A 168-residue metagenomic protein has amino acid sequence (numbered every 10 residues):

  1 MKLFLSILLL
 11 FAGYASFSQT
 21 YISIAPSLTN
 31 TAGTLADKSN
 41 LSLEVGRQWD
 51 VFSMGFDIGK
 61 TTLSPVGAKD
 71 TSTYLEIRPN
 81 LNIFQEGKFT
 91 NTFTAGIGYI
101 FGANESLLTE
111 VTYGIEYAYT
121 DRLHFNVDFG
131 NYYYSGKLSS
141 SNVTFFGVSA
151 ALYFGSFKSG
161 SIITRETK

Functional and structural regions predicted by a protein language model:
M1-F4, Q19: Positively charged n-region of N-terminal signal peptides that target proteins for export
S16-T62, G147-K158, K168: Short glycine/proline- and aromatic-enriched beta-strand/turn motifs that initiate or cap beta-hairpins
A36, K60-T62, V66-G67, V111-K168: Predominantly the C-terminal beta-signal and adjacent terminal strand-loop region of outer-membrane beta-barrel
N40-S42, S72-E76, V143-G147: Short hydrophobic/aromatic beta-strand or adjacent loop that forms the aromatic wall/cage of a ligand/substrate-binding
G46-F125, L152: Gram-negative (and chloroplast) outer-membrane scaffold detector with strong preference for beta-barrel transmembrane
